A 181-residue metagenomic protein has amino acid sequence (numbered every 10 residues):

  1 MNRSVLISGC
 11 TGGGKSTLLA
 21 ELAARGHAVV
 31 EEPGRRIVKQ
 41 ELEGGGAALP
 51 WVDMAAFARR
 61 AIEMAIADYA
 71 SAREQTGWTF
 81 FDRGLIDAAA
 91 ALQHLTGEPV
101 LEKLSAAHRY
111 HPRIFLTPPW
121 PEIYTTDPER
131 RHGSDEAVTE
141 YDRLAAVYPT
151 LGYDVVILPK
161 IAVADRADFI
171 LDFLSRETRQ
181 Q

Functional and structural regions predicted by a protein language model:
I7: Hydrophobic anchor at the beta1->P-loop junction of P-loop NTPases
C10, L22: P-loop (Walker A) phosphate-binding loop of NTP-binding proteins
G14: Conserved glycine(s) of the Walker
A23-M64: Conserved substrate/cofactor phosphate-moiety recognition/catalytic segment in nucleotide-dependent phosphotransferases
A58-R109, Y124: Glycine-rich phosphate-binding loop used to anchor ATP phosphates in small-molecule kinases, encompassing both
T96-A162: A glycine- and Lys/Arg-enriched "phosphate-lid" helix/loop adjacent to the NTP-binding pocket of small-molecule kinases
